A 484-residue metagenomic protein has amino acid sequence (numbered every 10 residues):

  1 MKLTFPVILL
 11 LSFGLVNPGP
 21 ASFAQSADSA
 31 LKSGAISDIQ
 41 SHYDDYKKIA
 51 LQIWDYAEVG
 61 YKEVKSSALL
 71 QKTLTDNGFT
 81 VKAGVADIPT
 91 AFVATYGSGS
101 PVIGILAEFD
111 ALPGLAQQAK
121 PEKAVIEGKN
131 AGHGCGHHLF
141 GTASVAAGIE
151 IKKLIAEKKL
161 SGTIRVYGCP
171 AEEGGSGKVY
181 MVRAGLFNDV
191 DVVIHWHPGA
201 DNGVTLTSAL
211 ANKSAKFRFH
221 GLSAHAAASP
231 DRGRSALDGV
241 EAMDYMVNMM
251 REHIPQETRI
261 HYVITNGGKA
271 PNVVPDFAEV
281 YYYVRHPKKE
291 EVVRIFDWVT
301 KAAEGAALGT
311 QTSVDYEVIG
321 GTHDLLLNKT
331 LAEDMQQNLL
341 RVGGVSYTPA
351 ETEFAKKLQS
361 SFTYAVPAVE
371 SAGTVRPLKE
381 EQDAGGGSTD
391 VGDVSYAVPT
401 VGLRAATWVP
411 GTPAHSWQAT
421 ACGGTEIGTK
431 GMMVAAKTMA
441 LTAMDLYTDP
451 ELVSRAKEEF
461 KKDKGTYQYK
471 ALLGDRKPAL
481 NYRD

Functional and structural regions predicted by a protein language model:
M1-F5: Positively charged n-region of N-terminal signal peptides that target proteins for export
P6-P18: Bacterial N-terminal signal peptides
N17-Q25: Signal peptide processing junction and immediate N-terminal pro/mature segment of secreted/exported proteins
Q25-H133, H138, T142-G162: Acidic/His- and Gly-rich active-site-bordering loop/insert found across diverse amide/peptide-bond hydrolases
I39-Y43, A50, W54-A57, L74 (+8 more regions): Sec/Tat-exported extracytoplasmic proteins
I53, A94, I105, H137 (+9 more regions): Divalent metal-coordination and catalytic microenvironments
P121-G132, H138-L139, I155-P275, R285: Histidine/acidic-residue-rich, glycine-tolerant segments that coordinate divalent metal ions
E241-D484: Metal-dependent amide/peptide-bond hydrolase catalytic core, centered on the "pita-bread" metallohydrolase fold
